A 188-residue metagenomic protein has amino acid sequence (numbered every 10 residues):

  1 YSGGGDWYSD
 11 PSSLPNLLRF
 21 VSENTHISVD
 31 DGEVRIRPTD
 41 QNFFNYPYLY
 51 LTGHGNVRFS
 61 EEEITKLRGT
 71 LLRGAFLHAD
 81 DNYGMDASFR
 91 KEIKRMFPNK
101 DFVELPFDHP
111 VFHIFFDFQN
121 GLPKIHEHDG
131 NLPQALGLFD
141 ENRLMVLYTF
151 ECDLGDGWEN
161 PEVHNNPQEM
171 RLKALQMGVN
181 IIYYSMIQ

Functional and structural regions predicted by a protein language model:
Y1-Y48, T52-G55, M145, D153-Q188: Aromatic-Pro/Gly-enriched surface loop or interdomain linker that acts as a lid/target-recognition segment
G5, D86-E162, M170-L175, V179: An acidic, glycine-rich "communication" segment
P11-L18, I64, R68, D86 (+3 more regions): Extracytoplasmic/secreted envelope proteins and their assembly/folding machinery, especially bacterial periplasmic
I27-R37, A79-N82, K100-D108: Surface-exposed patches in mature extracellular/periplasmic domains of secreted proteins
G32-P38, S60-K66, G130-Q134: Alpha-helical scaffolding within the catalytic cores of extracellular/periplasmic polymer-degrading hydrolases
Q41-N45, T70-L72, G137-N142: Extracellular/periplasmic catalytic domains that process cell-envelope and extracellular macromolecules
P47-L51, F76-D80, D101-E104, M145-T149: Structural recognition of the beta-strand scaffold that forms the well-ordered cores of secreted hydrolase catalytic
Y48-A87: Short alpha-beta junction capping motif
